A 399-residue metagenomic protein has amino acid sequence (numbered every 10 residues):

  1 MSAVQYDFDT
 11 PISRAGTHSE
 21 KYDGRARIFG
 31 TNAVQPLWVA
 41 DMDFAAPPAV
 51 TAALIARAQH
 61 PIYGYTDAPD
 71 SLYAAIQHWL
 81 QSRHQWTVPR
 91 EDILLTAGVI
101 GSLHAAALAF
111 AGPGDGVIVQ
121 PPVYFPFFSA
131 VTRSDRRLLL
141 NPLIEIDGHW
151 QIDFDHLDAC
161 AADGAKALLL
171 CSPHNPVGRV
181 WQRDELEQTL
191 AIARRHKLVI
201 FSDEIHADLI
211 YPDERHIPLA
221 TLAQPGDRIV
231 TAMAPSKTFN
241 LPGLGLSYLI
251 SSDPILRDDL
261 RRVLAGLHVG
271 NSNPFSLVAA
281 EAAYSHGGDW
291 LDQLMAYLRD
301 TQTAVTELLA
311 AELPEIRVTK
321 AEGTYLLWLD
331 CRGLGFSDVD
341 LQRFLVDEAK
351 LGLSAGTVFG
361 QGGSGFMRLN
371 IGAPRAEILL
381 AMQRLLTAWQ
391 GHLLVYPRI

Functional and structural regions predicted by a protein language model:
S2-G98, A105, A283-H286, H392 (+1 more regions): N-terminal small-domain helix-loop-helix segment of the aminotransferase-like
Y63-A191, D208-A223, V230, Y396-R398: Conserved core of the PLP fold type I
P89-R90, K320-Y325, S364: Short Gly/Ser/Thr- and Asp/Glu-enriched loop/turn motifs at secondary-structure junctions
S134, R195-H196, A349, H392: Helix C-cap/helix->beta junction micro-motif
D227-R299, L308, W389-Q390, Y396: Conserved core segment of the aminotransferase class I/II
E281, L298-T306, V318-C331: Conserved glycine-rich beta-strand-loop-beta hairpin in the small C-terminal domain of fold type I
G335, F344-L353, F359-I399: PLP-dependent enzyme catalytic core of the Aspartate aminotransferase-like
